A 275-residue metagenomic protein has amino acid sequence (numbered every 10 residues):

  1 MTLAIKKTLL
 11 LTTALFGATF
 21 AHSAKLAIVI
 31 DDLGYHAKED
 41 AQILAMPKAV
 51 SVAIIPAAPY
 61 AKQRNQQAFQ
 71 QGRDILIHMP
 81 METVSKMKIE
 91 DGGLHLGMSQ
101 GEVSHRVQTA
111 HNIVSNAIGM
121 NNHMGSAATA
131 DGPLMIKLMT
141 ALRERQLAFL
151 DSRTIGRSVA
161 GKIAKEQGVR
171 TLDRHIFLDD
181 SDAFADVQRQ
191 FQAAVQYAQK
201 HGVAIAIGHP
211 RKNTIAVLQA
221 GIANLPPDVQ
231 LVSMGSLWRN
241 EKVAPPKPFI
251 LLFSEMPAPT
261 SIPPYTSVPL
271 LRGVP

Functional and structural regions predicted by a protein language model:
M1-L9: Bacterial N-terminal signal peptides that target proteins for export
T13-H22: Hydrophobic h-region of N-terminal signal peptides that target proteins for export in Gram-negative bacteria
H22-M87: Active-site beta->alpha N-cap acidic-glycine motif
L26-I30, V50-V52, I75-M79, M120-N122 (+4 more regions): Hydrophobic faces of well-ordered beta-strands that scaffold small-molecule active sites in alpha/beta enzyme cores
L33, I55-A57, P80-E82, H123-G125 (+4 more regions): Active-site beta-loop-alpha junctions enriched in small/polar residues
A68-N116: Substrate-binding cleft of extracellular glycoside hydrolase catalytic domains
Q100-Q192, Y197-Q199, H209-Q230: Catalytic domains of cell-wall/extracellular-matrix polysaccharide-remodeling enzymes, centered on de-N-acetylation
E144-I155, N213-P275: C-terminal domain-boundary segment and adjacent tail
